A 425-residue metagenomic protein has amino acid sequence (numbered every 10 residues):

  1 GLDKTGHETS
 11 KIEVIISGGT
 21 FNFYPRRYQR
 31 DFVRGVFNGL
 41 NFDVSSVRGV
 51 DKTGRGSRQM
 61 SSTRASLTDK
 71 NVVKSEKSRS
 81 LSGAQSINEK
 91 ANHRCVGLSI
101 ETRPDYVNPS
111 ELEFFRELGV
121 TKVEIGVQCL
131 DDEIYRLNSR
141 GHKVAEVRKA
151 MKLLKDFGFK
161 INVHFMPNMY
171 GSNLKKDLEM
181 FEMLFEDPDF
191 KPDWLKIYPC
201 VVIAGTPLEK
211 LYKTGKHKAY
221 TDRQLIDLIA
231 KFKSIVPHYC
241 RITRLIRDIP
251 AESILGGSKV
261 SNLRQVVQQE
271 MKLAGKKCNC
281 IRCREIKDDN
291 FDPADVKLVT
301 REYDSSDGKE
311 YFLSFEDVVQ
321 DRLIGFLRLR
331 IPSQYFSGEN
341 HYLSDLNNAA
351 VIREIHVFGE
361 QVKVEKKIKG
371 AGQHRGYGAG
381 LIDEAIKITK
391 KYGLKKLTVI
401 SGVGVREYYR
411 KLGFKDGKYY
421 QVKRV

Functional and structural regions predicted by a protein language model:
V14, G18-N38, G83-N162, M166-I203 (+3 more regions): Conserved non-cysteine loop/helix-boundary elements of the Radical SAM core domain that shape
D51, D69-N71: Intrinsic-disorder-associated, low-complexity terminal segments enriched in Asp/Asn/His/Tyr and depleted of Lys/Arg
H217-F336: C-terminal accessory regions of radical SAM enzymes
L346-Q373: Conserved acetyl-CoA binding element of GNAT-fold acetyltransferases
I368-K387: Conserved acetyl-CoA-binding loop-helix of GNAT-fold acetyltransferases
I388-S401: Conserved GNAT acetyl-CoA-binding A-motif
S401-Y420: Conserved active-site alpha-helix within GNAT-family acetyltransferase domains
